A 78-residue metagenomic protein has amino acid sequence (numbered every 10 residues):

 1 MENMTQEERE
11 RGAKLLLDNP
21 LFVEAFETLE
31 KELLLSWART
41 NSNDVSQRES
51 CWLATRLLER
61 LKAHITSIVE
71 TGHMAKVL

Functional and structural regions predicted by a protein language model:
E2-E32, A75: N-terminal acidic leader/helix
R11, L33-L35, S50-W52: Intrinsically disordered, low-complexity segments enriched in glycine/proline and serine/threonine
E27-N43: Short E/K-rich amphipathic alpha-helical oligomerization segments
A38-S67: Short, charge-rich amphipathic interface segments used for partner binding and complex assembly
H64-L78: Long amphipathic alpha-helical segments
